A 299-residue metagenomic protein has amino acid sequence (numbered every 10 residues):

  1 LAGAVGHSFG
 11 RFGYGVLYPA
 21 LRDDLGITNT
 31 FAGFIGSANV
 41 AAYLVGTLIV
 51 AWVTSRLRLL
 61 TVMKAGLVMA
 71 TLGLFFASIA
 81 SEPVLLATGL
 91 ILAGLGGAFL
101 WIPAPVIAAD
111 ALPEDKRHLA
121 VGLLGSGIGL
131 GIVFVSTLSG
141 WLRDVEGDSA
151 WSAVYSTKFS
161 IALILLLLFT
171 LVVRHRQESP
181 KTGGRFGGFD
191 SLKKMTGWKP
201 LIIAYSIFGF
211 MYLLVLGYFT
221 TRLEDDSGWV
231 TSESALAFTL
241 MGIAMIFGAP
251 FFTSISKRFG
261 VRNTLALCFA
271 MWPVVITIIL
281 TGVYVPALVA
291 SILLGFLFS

Functional and structural regions predicted by a protein language model:
Y14-G15, W198-T239: Extracytoplasmic gate region of multi-pass secondary transporters
G26, R58, I79-V84, G228 (+1 more regions): Helix-breaking motifs and short loop linkers at transmembrane-helix boundaries and internal kinks in secondary membrane
G46-R58, G248-G260: Helix-to-loop junctions at the C-terminal end of transmembrane segments in multipass secondary transporters
G73, V84-L92, V285-L293: Paired small-residue
I91-S126: Cytoplasmic helix-loop-helix junction between adjacent transmembrane helices in 12-TM secondary transporters
F159-P180: C-terminal membrane-cytosol helix-exit motif in multi-pass small-molecule transporters
H175-L201: Juxtamembrane intracellular "pre-TM" segments in multi-pass secondary transporters
R262-S299: C-terminal transmembrane helical hairpin of 12-TM major facilitator-type secondary transporters
